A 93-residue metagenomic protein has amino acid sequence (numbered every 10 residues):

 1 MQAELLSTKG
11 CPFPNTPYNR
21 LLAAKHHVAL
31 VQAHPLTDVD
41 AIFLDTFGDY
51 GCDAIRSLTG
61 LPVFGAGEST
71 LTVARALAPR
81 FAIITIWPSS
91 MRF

Functional and structural regions predicted by a protein language model:
M1-K25, I86-F93: N-terminal glycine-rich anion-binding loop in soluble enzyme alpha/beta folds
L5-L6, F43-L44, V63-A66: General beta-strand structural signal in soluble alpha/beta enzymes
Y18-A23, A41-I42, G60-P62: Short, flexible loop segments at the rims of nucleotide/cofactor-binding pockets, characterized by
L21-D38: Short, well-structured alpha-helical segments in soluble
T37-C52: N-terminal glycine-rich "phosphate-gripper" loop used for MgATP/nucleotide binding and carboxylate activation
Y50-D53, T70-L71, M91-R92: Short, well-ordered alpha-helical microsegments
R56-L77: Short, acidic/small-residue loops that bind anionic groups at enzyme active sites
F81-I84: Conserved beta-strand elements of the Class I
